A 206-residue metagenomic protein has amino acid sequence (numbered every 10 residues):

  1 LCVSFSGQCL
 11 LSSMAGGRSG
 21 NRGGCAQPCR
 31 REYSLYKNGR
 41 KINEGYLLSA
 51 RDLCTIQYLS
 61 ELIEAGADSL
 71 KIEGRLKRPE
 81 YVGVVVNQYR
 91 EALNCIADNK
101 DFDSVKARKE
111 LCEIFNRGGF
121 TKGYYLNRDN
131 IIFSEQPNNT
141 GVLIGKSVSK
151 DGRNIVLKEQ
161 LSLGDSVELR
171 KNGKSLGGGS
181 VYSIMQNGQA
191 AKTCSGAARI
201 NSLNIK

Functional and structural regions predicted by a protein language model:
L1-K206: Surface-exposed amphipathic alpha-helical tracts and adjacent flexible/coil segments at the periphery of soluble enzymes
